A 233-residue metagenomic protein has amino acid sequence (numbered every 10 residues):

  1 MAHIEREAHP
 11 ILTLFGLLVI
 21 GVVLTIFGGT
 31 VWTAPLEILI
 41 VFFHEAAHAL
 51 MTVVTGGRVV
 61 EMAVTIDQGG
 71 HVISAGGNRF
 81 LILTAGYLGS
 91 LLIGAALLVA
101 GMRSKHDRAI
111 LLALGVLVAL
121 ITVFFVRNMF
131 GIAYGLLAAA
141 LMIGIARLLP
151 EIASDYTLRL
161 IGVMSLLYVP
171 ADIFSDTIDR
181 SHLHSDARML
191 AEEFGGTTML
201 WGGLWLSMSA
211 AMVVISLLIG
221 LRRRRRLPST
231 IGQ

Functional and structural regions predicted by a protein language model:
A2-F43: N-terminal signal-anchor transmembrane alpha helix
E7, V31, L217-T230: Membrane-interface capping segments at transmembrane-helix boundaries
T30-F80: Small-residue-rich helix-interface/hinge motifs
V31-W32, G76-F80, V99-K105, T122-I132 (+1 more regions): Membrane-interface helix caps and helix-loop-helix hairpins in membrane proteins
F43, S154-D172: Hydrophobic alpha-helical membrane-insertion segments
G77-L91, F125-L136, L200-S207: Membrane-interface loop-to-helix entry segments
K105-L117, G131-A140, D155-G162: Cytoplasmic-side transmembrane-helix entry/capping segments in multi-pass membrane proteins
S181-L200: Short, membrane-exposed interhelical loops at transmembrane-helix boundaries
